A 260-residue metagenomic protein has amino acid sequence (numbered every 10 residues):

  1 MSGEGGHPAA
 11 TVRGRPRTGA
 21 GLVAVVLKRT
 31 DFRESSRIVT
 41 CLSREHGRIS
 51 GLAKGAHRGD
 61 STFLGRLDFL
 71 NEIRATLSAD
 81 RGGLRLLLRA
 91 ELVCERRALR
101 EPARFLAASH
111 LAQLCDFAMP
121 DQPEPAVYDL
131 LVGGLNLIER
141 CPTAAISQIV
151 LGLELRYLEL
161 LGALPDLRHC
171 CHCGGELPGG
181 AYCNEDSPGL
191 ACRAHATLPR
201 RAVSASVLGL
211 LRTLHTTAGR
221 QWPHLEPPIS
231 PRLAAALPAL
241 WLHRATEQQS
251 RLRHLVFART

Functional and structural regions predicted by a protein language model:
M1-T260: Non-catalytic alpha-helical scaffolds and adjoining flexible linkers that form interface surfaces for assembly
